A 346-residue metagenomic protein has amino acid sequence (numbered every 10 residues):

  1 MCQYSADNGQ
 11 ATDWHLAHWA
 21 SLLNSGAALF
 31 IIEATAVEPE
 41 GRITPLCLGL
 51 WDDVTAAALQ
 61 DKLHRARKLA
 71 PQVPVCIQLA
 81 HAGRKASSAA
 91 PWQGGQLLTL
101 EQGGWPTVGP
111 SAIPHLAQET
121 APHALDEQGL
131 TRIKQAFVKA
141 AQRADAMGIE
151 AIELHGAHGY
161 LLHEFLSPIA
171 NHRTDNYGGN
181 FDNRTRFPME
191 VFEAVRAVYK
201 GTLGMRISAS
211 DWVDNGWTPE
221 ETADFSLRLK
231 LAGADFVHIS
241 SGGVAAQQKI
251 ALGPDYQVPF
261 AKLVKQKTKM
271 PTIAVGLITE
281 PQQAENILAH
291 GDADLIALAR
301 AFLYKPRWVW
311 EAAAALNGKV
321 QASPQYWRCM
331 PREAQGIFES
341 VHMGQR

Functional and structural regions predicted by a protein language model:
M1-R346: Flavin-dependent oxidoreductase catalytic cores
